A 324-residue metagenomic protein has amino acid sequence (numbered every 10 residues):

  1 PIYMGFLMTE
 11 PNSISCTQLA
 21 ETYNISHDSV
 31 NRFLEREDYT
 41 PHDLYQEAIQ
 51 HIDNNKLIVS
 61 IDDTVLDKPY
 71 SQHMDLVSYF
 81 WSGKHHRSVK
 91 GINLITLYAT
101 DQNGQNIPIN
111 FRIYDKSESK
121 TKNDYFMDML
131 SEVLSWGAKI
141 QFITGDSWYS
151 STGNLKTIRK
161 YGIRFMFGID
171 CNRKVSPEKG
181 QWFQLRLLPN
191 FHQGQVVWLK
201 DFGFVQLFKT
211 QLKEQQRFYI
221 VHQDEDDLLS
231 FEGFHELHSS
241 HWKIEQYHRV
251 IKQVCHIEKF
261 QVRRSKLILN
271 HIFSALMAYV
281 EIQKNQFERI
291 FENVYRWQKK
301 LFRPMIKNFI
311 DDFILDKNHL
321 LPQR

Functional and structural regions predicted by a protein language model:
P1-Y39: Gly/serine-rich nucleotide phosphate-binding loop at the start of the catalytic core of nucleotide/ADP-ribose-handling
E10-N12, Y70-Q72, Q102-R324: Single, function-defining residue in the core of a domain
E10-S13, N24, N54-N55, S88-G91 (+2 more regions): Generic alpha-helical scaffold signal
S13-I14, T22, I95-N106: Glycine/proline-rich, flexible active-site/cofactor-binding loop segments that harbor closely spaced acidic
L19, L97, M277: Residue-level signal for inorganic ion chemistry
N24-I25, D53-K56, A138-K139, Y161-I163: Short glycine/proline-enriched coil/turn segments at helix->beta-strand junctions
S29, F33-N103: Active-site-proximal, Lys/Arg-enriched surface segment that forms a nucleic-acid-binding/basic interface patch
